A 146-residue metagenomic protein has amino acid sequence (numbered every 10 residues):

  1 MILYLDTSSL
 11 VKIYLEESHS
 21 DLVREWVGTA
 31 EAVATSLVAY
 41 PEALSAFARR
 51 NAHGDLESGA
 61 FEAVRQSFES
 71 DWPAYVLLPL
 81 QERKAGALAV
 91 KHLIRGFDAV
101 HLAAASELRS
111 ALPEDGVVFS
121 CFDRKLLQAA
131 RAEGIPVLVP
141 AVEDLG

Functional and structural regions predicted by a protein language model:
M1-A39, R50-A63, I135, A141-G146: Short, well-structured N-terminal submotif of metal-dependent ribonuclease cores
I2, A103, L108-G146: Acidic, PIN/NYN-like endoribonuclease modules and their adjacent C-terminal/linker elements
L10, A39, H101, K125-L126: Alpha-helix capping/helix-boundary segments
K12, S45-A52, S106-S110: Short glycine/serine- and small hydrophobic-enriched flexible loop segments
D21, S45, L127-R131: Alpha-helical elements of the RecA-like P-loop NTPase motor core of helicases
A34-T35, G96-A99, S120-C121: Short beta-strand scaffold positions
S70-H92, A99-S106: Acidic catalytic patch
